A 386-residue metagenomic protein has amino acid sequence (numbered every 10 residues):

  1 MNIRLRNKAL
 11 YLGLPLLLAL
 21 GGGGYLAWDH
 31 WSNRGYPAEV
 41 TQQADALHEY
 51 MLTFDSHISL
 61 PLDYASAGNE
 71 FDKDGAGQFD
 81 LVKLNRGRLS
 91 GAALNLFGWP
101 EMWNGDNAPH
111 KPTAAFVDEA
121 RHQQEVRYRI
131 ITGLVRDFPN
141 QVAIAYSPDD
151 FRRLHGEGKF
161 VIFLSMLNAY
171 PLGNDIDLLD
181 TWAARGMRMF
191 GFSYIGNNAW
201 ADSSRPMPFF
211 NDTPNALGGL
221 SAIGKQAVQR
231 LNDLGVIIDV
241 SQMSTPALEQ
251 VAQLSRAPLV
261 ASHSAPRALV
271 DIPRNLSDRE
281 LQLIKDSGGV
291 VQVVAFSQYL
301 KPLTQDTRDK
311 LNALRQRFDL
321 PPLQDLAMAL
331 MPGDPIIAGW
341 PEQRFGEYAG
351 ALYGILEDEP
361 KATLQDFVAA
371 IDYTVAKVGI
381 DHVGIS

Functional and structural regions predicted by a protein language model:
M1-N2, I238: A broad helix-preferring feature
N2-P214, D271-S386: N-terminal hydrophobic targeting/anchoring segments and the immediately downstream early-domain regions of hydrolases
G173, A184-R274: Divalent metal-binding pocket/active-site signature
